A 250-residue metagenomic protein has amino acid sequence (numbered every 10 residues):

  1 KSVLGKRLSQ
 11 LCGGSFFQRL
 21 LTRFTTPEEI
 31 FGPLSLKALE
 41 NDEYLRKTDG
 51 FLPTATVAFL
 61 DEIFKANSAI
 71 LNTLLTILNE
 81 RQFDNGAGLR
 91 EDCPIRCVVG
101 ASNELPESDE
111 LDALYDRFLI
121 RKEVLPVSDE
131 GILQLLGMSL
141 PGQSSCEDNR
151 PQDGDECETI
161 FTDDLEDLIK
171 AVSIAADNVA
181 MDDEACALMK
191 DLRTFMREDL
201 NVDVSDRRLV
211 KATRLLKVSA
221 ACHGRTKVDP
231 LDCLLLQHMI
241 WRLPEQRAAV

Functional and structural regions predicted by a protein language model:
K1-R23: Walker A/P-loop
V3, K37-E43, V57-T162, S173-A175: Canonical AAA+ ATPase core
R19-T22, T48-G50, L89-R90, D112 (+1 more regions): Replace "in large, NTP-powered and nucleic-acid-processing enzymes" with "in large, NTP-powered factors and other
R23-P53: Short glycine-rich substrate-engagement loop in P-loop NTPases that contacts/grips substrate
D148-A212: Conserved AAA+ ATPase small/helical "lid" subdomain
F195-E198, A221-V250: C-terminal engagement/docking regions of AAA+ P-loop ATPases
